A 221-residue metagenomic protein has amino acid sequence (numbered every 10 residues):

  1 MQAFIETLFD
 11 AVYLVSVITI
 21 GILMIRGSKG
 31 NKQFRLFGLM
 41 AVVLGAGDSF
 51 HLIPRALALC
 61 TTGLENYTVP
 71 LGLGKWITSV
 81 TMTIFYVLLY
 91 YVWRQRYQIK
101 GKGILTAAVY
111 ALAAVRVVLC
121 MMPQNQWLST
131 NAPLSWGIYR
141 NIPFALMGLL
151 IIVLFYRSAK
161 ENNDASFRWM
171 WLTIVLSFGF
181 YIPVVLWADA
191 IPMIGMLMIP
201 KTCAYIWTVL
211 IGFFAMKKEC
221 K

Functional and structural regions predicted by a protein language model:
M1-T19: Hydrophobic transmembrane alpha-helical segments in integral membrane proteins
A3-E6, L64-W76, S129-I142, I191-C203: Non-cytosolic membrane-interface motifs at loop->transmembrane helix junctions
V17-R26, V87-W93, V118-P123, I142-R168 (+2 more regions): Alpha-helical transmembrane segments in multipass membrane proteins, preferentially the mid-helix core
G21-G27, F50-T106, C120, F155 (+1 more regions): Internal transmembrane alpha-helix with an interfacial aromatic "cap," most often the third helix
R26-F37, W93-L105, T130-P133, Y156-W169 (+1 more regions): Membrane-interface helix-boundary motifs at transmembrane edges
A46-A58, A113-A132, I174-I194: C-terminal ends of transmembrane alpha-helices and the immediately adjacent extracellular/lumenal or cytosolic loop
V80-I151: Membrane-proximal helix-loop-helix units in multi-pass membrane proteins
W171-K217: Terminal transmembrane helical module of multi-pass membrane proteins
